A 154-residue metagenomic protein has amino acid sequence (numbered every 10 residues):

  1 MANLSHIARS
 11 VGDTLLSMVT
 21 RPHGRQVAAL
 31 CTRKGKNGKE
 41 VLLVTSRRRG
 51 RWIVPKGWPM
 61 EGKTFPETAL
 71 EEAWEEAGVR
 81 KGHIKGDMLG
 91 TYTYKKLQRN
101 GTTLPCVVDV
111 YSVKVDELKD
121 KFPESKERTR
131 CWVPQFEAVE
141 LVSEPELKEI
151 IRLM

Functional and structural regions predicted by a protein language model:
M1-L30, K34-K36: Acidic, metal-coordinating catalytic segment for phosphate/diphosphate chemistry, firing primarily on the Nudix
R25-V27, K39, V108-D109, R128: Change "...and in nucleic-acid phosphodiester-cleaving endonucleases..." to "...and in nucleic-acid processing enzymes
K34-E40, N100-T103: Short, solvent-exposed loop/turn segments that connect beta-strands within catalytic domains and beta-strand-rich
N37-R80: Conserved Nudix-box catalytic region and its N-terminal flanking loop in Nudix hydrolases and closely related
G50, V115-M154: Nudix hydrolase/Nudix homology domain
R80-T91: A short coil-to-beta-strand element that immediately follows conserved catalytic motifs
G90-D120, C131: Active-site-adjacent beta-strand/loop module that shapes the phosphate/pyrophosphate-binding cleft
